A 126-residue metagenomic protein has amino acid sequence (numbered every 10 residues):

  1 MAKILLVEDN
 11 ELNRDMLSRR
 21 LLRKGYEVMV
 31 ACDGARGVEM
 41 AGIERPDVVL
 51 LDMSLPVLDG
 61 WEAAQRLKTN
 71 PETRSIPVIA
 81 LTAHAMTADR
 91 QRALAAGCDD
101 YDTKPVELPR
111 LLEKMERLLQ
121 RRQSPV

Functional and structural regions predicted by a protein language model:
E8: Conserved acidic carboxylate
D15-R23: Charged docking surfaces used in two-component/phosphorelay signaling
G25-C32, M40: Short hydrophobic/Thr-rich beta-strand motif most characteristic of the beta2 strand and flanking loop of CheY-like
E44-L50, L55: Active-site beta3 strand of CheY-like receiver
P56, R74, M86, P105: The feature encodes the CheY-like receiver
V106-E116: C-terminal output helix
